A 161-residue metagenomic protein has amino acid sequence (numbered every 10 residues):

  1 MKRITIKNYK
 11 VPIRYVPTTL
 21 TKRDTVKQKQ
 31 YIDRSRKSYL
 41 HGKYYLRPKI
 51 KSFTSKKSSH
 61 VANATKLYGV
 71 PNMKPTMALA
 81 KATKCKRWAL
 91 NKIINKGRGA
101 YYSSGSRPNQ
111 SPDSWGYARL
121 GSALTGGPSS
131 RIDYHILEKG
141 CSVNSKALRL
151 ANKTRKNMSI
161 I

Functional and structural regions predicted by a protein language model:
M1-I161: Arg/Lys-rich, low-complexity, intrinsically disordered basic segments
